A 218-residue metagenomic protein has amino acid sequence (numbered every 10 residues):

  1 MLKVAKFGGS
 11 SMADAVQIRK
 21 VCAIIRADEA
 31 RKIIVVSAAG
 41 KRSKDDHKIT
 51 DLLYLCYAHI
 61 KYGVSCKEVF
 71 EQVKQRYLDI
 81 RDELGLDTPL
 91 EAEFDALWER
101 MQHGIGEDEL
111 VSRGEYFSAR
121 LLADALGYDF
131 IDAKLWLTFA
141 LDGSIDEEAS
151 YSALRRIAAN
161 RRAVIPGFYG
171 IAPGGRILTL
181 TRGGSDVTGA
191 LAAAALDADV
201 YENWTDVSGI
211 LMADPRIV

Functional and structural regions predicted by a protein language model:
M1-V218: Nucleotide/pyrophosphate-binding catalytic subdomain
